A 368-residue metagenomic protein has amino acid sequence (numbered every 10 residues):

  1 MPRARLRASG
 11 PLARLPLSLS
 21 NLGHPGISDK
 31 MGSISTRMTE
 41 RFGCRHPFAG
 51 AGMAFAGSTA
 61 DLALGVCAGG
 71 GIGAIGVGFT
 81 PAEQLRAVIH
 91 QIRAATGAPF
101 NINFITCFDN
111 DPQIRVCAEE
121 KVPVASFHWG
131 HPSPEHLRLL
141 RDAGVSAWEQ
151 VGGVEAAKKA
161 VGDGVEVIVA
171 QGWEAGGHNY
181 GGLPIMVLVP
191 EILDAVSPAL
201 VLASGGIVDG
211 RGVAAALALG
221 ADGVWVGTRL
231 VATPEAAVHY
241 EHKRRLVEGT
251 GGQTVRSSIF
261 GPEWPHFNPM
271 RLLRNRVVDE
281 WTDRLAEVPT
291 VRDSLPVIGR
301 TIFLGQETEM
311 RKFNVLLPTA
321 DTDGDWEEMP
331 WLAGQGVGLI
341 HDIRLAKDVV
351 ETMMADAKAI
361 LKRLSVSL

Functional and structural regions predicted by a protein language model:
R3-R7, R14: Basic polycationic patches enriched in arginine
R5, D29, S35, P318 (+1 more regions): Hydrophobic alpha-helical segments with strong N-terminal bias
R14-K30: Short, Lys/Arg-enriched N-terminal segments with co-localized hydrophobic residues within the first ~10-30 amino acids
G26-L200: Active-site entrance/lid segments in N-terminal catalytic domains of soluble metabolic enzymes
Q150, G205-G206: Conserved acidic functional residues
A175-H178, L183-L202, V208-L368: Conserved active-site-proximal phosphate/metal-binding subdomains
